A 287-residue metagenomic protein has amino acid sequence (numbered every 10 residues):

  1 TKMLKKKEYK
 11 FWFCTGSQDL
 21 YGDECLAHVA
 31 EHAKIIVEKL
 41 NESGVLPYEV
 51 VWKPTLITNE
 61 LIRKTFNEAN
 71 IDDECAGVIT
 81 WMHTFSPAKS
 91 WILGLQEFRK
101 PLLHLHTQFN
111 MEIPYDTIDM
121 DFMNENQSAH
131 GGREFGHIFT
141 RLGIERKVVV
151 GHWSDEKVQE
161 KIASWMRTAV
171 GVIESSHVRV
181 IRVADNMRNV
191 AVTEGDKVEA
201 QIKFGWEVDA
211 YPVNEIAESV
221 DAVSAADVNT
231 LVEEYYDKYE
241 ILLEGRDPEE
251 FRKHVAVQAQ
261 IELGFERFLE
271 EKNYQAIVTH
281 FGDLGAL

Functional and structural regions predicted by a protein language model:
K2-A276, H280-D283: Metallocofactor- and cofactor-centric catalytic cores in central/energy metabolism, strongly enriched
